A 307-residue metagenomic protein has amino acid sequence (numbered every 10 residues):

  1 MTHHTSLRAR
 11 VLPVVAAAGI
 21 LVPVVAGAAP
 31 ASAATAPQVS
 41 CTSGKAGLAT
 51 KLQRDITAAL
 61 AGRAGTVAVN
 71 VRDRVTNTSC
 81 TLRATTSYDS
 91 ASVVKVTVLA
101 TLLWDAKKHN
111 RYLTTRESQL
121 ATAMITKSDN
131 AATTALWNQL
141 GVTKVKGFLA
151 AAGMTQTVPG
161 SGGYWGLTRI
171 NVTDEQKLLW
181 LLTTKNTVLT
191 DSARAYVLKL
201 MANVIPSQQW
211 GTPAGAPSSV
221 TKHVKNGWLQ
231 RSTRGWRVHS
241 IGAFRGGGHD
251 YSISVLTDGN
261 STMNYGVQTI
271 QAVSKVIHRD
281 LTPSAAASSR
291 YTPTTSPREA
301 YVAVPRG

Functional and structural regions predicted by a protein language model:
M1-T35: Secretory targeting and sorting signals
A34-T42, T78-R83, L99-L102, T126-N130: Acidic/histidine-rich, surface-exposed loop or edge segments in extracytoplasmic proteins
A36-V67, R72-T76, G141-G307: Penicillin-recognizing serine hydrolase domain
N77, S87-R111, M124, I253: Active-site SXXK
R83-S87, H239: N-terminal post-signal-peptidase region of extra-cytosolic proteins
V98-L103, T133-L136, E175-L182: Buried hydrophobic packing segments
A106-Q156, N171: Conserved catalytic neighborhood of penicillin-recognizing serine enzymes
